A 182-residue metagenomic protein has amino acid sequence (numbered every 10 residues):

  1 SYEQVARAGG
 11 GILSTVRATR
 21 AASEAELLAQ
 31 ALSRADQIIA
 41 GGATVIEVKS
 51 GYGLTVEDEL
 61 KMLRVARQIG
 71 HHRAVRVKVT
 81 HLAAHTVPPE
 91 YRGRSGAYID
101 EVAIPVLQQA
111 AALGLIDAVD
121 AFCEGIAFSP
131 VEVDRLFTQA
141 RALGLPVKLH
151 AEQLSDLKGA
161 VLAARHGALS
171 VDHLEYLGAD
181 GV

Functional and structural regions predicted by a protein language model:
S1-S14: Flexible glycine-/small-residue-enriched beta->alpha junction loops that bind anionic phosphate/pyrophosphate groups
G11-L32, D36, T44-K158: Metal-coordinating catalytic core of metallo-dependent amide/deamination hydrolases
P146-V147, D156-V182: Active-site-adjacent C-terminal substructures of enzyme catalytic domains
